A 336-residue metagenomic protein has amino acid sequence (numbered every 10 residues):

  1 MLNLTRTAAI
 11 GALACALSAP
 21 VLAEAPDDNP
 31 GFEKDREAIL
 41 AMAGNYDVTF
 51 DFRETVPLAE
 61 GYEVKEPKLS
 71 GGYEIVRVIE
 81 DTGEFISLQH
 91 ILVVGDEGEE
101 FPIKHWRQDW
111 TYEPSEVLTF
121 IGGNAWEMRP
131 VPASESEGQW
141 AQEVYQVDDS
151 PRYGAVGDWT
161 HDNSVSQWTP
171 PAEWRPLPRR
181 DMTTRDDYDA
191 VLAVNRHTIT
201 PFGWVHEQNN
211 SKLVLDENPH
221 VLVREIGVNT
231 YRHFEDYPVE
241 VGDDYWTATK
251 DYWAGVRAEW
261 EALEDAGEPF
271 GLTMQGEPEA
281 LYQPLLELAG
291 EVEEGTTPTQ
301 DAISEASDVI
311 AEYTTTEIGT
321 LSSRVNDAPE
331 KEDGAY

Functional and structural regions predicted by a protein language model:
M1-I10: Bacterial N-terminal signal peptides that target proteins for export
S18-P20: N-terminal signal peptide c-region/cleavage motif recognized by signal peptidases
N29-N45: N-terminal helix-cap/turn-to-beta initiation motif at the start of protein domains
V64-E66, S70-E80, Q89, R107-D109 (+2 more regions): Hydrophobic/aromatic beta-strand elements that line small-molecule binding cavities or substrate pockets in beta-rich
S87-H161: Low-complexity, serine/threonine/proline-enriched polar segments
E137-L192, K212: Short helix-loop boundary/capping segments
D189-Y336: Acidic, serine/threonine-rich low-complexity disordered tracts
